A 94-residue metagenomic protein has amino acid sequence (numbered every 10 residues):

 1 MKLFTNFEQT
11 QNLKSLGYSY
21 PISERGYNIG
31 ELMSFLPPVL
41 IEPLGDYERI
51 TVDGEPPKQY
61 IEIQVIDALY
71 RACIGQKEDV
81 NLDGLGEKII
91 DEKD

Functional and structural regions predicted by a protein language model:
M1-D94: Glycine-rich anion-binding surface patch
